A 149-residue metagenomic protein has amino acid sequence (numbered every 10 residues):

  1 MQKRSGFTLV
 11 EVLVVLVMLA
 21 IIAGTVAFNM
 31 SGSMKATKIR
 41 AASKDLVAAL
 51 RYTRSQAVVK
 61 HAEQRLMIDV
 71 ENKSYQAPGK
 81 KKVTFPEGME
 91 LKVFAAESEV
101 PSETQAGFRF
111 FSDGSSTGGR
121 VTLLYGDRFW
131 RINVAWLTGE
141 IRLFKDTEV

Functional and structural regions predicted by a protein language model:
M1-F7: N-terminal leader/signal peptides at the extreme start of proteins
Q2, L13, T25-R51, S55 (+2 more regions): N-terminal helix-rich module
V15-A23: Hydrophobic membrane-insertion alpha-helices, especially the h-region of bacterial N-terminal signal peptides
